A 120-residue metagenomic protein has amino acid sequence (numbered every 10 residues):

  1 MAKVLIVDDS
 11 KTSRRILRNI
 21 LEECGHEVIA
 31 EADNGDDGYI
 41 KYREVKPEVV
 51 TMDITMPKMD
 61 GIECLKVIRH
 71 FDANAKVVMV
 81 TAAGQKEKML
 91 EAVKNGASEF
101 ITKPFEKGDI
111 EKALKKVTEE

Functional and structural regions predicted by a protein language model:
K11-A30: Two-component/phosphorelay signaling modules centered on CheY-like receiver
N34-D37, D60-E63: Acidic catalytic/metal-coordinating carboxylates
V45-T51: Active-site beta3 strand of CheY-like receiver
M56: Receiver (REC) domain active-site loop signature in two-component systems and cognate sites in sensor histidine kinases
F71, A83-G84: Short, conserved "switch-loop" micro-motifs in signal-transduction and mechanochemical regulators
F105-L114: C-terminal output helix
